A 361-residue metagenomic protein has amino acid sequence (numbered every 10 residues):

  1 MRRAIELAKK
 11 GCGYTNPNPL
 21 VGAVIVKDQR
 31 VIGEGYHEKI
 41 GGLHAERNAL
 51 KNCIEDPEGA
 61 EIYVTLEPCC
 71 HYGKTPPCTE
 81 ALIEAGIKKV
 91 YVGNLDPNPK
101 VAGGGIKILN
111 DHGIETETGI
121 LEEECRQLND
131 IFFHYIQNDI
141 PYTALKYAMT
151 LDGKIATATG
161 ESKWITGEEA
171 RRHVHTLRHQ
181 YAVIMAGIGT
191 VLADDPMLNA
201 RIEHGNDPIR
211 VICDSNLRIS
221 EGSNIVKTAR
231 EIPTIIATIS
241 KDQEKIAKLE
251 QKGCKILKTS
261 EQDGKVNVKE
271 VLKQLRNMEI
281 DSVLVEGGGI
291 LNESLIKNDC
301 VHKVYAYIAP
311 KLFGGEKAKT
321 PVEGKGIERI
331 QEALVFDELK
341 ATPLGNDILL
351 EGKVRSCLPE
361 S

Functional and structural regions predicted by a protein language model:
M1-N16, Y135: Short, basic/aromatic recognition patches
A4, G22, C69, L109 (+7 more regions): Residue-level signal for inorganic ion chemistry
V21-Q29, Y147-A148, L350: Short beta-strand scaffold segments in enzyme catalytic cores
I25-E124, I209, I235, I296: Zn2+-dependent cytidine deaminase-like catalytic core
P97-K100, E123, L192, R218-S220 (+3 more regions): Short gly/pro/ser/thr-enriched loop/turn and capping motifs at secondary-structure boundaries
H134-Y135, A144-L151, I155-D281, I290-E293: Active-site ligand-binding patch in enzyme domains
K241, G324-S361: Conserved histidine-centered catalytic loops in small-molecule metabolism enzymes
I296-F336: Flexible, gly/pro- and Lys/Arg-enriched active-site loops
